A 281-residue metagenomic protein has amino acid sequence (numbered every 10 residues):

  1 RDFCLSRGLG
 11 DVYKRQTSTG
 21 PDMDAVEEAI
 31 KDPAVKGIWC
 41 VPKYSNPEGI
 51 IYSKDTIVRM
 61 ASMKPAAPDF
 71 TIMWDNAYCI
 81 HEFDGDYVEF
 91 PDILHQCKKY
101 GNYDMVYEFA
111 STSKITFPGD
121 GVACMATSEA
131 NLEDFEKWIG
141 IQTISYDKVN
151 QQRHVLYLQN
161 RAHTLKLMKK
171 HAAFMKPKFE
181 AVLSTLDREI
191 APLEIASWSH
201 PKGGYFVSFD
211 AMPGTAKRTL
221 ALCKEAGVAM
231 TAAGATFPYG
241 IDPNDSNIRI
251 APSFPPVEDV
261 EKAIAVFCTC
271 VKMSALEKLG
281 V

Functional and structural regions predicted by a protein language model:
D2-Y13: Single conserved hydrophobic/aromatic residue that forms the stacking wall/gate of nucleotide- or nucleobase-binding
P21-P33, S45, I50-I72, N76-P118: Active-site pre-lysine segment of PLP-dependent enzymes
W39-P42, M73-N76, A110, A126 (+2 more regions): Short beta-strand segments
H95-K176, E189, L276: Conserved core segment of the aminotransferase class I/II
K169-L183, I195-D210: Conserved glycine-rich beta-strand-loop-beta hairpin in the small C-terminal domain of fold type I
M212-T215, P255-V257: Helix N-cap motif at beta-to-alpha junctions
E225, G240-V281: PLP-dependent enzyme catalytic core of the Aspartate aminotransferase-like
